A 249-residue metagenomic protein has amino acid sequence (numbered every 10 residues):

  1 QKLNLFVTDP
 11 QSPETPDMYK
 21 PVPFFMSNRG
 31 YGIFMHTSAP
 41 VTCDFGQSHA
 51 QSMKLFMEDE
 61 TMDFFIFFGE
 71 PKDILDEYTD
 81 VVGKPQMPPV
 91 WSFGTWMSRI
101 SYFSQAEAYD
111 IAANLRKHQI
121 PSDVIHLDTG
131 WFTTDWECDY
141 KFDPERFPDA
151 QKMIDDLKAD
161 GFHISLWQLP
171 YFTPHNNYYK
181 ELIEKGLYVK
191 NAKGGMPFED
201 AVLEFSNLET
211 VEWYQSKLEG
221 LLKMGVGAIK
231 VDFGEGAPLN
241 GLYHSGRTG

Functional and structural regions predicted by a protein language model:
Q1-P89, R99-I100, Q105, A112-K117: Catalytic and substrate-binding clefts that recognize carbohydrates or anionic sugar/phosphate headgroups
V7-P10, N28-R29, Q47-H49, D59-T61 (+9 more regions): Solvent-exposed, flexible loop/coil residues
D17-Y19, F24, Y31-G32, G94-W96 (+5 more regions): Bulky hydrophobic/aromatic packing residues
K20-V22, R29-Y31, Q51-M53, E60-D63 (+6 more regions): Structural beta-strand/beta-sheet cores of well-ordered domains, especially the beta-sheet scaffolds that support
M26-N28, M35-T37, F45, I66-F68 (+5 more regions): Glycine-rich, histidine-containing beta strand-loop boundary motifs that form or position
E77, D110, W213-K217: A non-catalytic, amphipathic alpha-helix used as a structural packing/dimerization or gating element in enzyme scaffolds
V81, P85-S98, V189-V202: N-terminal small/glycine-rich loop or linker at the start of catalytic domains across soluble metabolic enzymes
P121-G249: Aromatic- and carboxylate-enriched substrate-binding clefts and catalytic-loop regions of carbohydrate-active enzymes
